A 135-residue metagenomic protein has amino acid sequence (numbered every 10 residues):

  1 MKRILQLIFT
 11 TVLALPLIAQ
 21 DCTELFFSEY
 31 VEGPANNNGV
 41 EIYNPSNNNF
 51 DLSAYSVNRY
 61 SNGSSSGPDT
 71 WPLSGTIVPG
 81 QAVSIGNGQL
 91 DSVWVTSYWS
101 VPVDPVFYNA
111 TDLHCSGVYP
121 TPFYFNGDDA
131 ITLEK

Functional and structural regions predicted by a protein language model:
M1-C22: Bacterial Sec-dependent N-terminal signal peptides
Q20-K135: Activation on beta-sandwich/Ig-like modules and their edge loops
